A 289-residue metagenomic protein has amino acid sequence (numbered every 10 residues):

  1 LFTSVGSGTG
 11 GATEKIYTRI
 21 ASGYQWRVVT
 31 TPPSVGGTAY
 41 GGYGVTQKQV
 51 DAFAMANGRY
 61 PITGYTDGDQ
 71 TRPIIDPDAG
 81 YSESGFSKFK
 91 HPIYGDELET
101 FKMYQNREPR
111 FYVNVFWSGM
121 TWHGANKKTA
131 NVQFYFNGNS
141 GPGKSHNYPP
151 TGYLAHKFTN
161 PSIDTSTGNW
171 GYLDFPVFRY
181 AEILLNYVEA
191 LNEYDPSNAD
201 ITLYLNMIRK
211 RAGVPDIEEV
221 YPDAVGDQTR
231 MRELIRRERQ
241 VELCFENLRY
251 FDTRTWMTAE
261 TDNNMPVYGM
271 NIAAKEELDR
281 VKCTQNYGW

Functional and structural regions predicted by a protein language model:
L1-G64, T167-V177, Y204-L205, R209 (+2 more regions): Long, intrinsically disordered, low-complexity segments
T13, Y17, S34, V45-K48 (+4 more regions): Flexible, polar/acidic helix-loop-strand segments at domain edges
R107-R110, N186-Y187, Y204: Short, hydrophobic/aromatic alpha-helical segments in well-folded domains
Y180, Y187-E189: Structural register within alpha-helical repeat arrays
E193-P196: Short coil/turn linking the two alpha-helices of tandem helical-hairpin repeats
